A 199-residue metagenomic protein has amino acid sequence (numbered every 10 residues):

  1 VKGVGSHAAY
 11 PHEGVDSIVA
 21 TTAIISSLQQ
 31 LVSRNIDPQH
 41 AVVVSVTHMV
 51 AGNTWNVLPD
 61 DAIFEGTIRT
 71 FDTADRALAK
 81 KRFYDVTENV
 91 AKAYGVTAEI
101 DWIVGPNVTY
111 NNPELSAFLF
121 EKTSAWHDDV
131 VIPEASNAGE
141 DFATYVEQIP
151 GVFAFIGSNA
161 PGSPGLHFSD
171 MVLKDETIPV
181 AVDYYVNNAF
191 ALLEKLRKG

Functional and structural regions predicted by a protein language model:
V1-A8, S116, E121-T123, A189: Short, charged N-terminal helix-start/capping segments
V1-N111, S136-N137: Midchain, well-structured core segments that form catalytic/ion-binding scaffolds
D16, N111-E114, L173-E176: Alpha-helix N-cap and loop-to-helix initiation/capping positions
I18-Q29, Y84, S116, F120 (+3 more regions): Predominant activation on well-ordered alpha-helical scaffold segments within soluble catalytic domains
A23-S26, T70-T73, N89-Y94, T123-H127 (+3 more regions): Glycine-rich loops and low-complexity Gly/Arg-rich segments that provide flexible linkers or classic glycine-based
S26-S33, D101, G105-G157: Active-site-adjacent substrate-binding region of metalloamidase/peptidase-like peptide-processing proteins
L31, Q39, V43, W55 (+8 more regions): Mature, folded catalytic cores of secreted/periplasmic enzymes
D128-K195: Zn-dependent metallopeptidase/amidohydrolase metal-coordination segment
